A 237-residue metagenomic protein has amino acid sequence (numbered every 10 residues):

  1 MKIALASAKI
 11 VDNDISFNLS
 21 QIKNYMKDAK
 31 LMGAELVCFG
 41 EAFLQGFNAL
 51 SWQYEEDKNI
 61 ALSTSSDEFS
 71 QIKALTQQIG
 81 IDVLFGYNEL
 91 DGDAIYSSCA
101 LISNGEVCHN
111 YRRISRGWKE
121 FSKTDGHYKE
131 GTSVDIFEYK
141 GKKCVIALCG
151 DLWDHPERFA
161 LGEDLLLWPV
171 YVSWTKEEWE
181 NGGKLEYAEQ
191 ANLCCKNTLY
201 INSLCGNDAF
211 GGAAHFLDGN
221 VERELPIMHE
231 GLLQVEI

Functional and structural regions predicted by a protein language model:
M1-L5: Extreme N-terminal starter segment of soluble prokaryotic enzymes
A6, G86, I102, A147 (+2 more regions): Short hydrophobic segments within beta-strands
S7-N13: Short polar catalytic/cofactor-binding loops
K9, L148, Y171: Short glycine-/small-residue-rich Rossmann-like dinucleotide-binding loops
I15, Y25-S103, W174-K196: Cys-nucleophile CN-hydrolase/nitrilase-fold catalytic domain and related Cys-dependent amidase chemistry that acts on
F17-M26, L152-F159: Short, acidic/polar
T64-L84, W153-L233: CN hydrolase (nitrilase-like) catalytic-core segments centered on the catalytic cysteine and neighboring Lys/Glu
L90-D164, T175-L185, E189, I237: Active-site catalytic loop in hydrolytic enzyme cores
